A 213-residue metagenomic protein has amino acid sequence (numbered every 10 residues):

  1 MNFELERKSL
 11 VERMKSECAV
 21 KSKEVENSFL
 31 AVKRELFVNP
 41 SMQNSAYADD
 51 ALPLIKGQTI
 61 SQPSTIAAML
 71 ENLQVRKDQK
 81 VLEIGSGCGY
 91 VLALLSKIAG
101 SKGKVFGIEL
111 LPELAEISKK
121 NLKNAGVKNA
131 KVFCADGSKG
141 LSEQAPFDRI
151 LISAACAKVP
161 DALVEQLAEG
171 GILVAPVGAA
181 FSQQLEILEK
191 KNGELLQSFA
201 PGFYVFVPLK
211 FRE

Functional and structural regions predicted by a protein language model:
M1-I84, Y90-L94, I98, L114-K120 (+3 more regions): Class I SAM-dependent transferase core
Q74-L196: Conserved nucleotide-cofactor-binding alpha/beta core module
